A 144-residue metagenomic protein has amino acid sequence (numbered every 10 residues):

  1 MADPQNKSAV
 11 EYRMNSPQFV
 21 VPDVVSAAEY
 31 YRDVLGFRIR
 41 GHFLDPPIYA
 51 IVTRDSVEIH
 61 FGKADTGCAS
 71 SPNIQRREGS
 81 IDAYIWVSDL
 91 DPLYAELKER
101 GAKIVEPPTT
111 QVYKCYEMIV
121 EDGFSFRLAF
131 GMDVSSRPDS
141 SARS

Functional and structural regions predicted by a protein language model:
A2-Q18, R38-S88, P92-E121, G131-S144: Vicinal oxygen chelate
V21-S26: Short acidic-aromatic low-complexity motifs
A27-R32, L97, D122-S125: Conserved active-site tyrosine of GNAT-family acetyltransferases
